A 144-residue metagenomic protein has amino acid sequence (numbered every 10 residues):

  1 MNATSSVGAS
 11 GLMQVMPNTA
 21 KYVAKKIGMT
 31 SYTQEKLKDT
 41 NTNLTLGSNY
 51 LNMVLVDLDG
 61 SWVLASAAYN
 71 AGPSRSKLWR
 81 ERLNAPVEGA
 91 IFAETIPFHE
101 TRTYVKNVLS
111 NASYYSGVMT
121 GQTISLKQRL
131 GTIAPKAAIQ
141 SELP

Functional and structural regions predicted by a protein language model:
M1-P144: Catalytic glycan-binding domains that act on GlcNAc-containing polysaccharides
